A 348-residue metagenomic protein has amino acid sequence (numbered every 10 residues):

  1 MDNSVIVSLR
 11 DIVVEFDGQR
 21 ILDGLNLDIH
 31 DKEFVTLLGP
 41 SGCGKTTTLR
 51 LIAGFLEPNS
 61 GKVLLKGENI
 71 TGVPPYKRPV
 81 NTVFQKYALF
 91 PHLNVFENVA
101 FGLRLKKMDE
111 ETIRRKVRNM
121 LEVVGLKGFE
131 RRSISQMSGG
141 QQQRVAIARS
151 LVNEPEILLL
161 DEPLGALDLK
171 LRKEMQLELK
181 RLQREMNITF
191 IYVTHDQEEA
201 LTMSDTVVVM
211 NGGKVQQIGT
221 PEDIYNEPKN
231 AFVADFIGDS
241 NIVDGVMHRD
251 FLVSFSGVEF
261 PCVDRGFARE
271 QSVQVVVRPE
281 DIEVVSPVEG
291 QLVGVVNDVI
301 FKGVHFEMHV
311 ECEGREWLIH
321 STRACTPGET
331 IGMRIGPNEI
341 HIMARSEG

Functional and structural regions predicted by a protein language model:
V7, L22-G24: Conserved structural motif at the start of ABC-family nucleotide-binding domains
L25-T36, F90: Pre-Walker A (P-loop) beta-loop-beta motif of ABC nucleotide-binding domains
F34, P75-Q85, L89-F232: ABC ATPase nucleotide-binding domains
L38-P40: The feature captures the beta-strand-to-loop junction immediately N-terminal to the Walker
A53: Helix-to-loop junction immediately C-terminal to a conserved catalytic motif
N59-K62, T112, G212, D244: Conserved coupling/switch loops of ABC nucleotide-binding domains, chiefly the family-specific signature
G61-N69: Conserved ABC transporter NBD signature motif
S240, F251-G348: Non-catalytic connector elements of ABC transporters
